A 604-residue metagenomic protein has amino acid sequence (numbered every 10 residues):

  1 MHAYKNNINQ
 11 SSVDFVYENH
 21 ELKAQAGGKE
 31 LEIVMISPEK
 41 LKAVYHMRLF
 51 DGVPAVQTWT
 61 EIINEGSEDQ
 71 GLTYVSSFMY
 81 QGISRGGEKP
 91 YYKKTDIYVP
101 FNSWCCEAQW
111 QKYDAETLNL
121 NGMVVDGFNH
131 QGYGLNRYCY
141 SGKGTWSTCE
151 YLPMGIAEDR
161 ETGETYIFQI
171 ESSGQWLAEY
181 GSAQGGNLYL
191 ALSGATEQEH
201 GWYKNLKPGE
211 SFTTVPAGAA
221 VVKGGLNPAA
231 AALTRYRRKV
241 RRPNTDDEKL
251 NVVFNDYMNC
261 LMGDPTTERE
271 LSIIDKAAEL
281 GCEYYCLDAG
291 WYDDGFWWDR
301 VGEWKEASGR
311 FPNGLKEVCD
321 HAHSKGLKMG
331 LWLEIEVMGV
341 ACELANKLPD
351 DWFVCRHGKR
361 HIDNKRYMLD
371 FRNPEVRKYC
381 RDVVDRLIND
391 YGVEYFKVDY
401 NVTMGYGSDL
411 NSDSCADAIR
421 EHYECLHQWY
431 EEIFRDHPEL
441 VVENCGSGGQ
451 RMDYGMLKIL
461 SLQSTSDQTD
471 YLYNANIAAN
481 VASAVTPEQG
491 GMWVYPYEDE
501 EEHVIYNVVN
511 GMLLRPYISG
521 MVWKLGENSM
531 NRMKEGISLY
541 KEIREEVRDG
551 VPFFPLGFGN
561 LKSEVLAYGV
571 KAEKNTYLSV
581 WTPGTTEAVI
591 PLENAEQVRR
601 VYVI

Functional and structural regions predicted by a protein language model:
M1-A183, H200: Polysaccharide-binding surfaces and accessory modules of carbohydrate-active proteins
H2-A3, Q10, K204-K223: Short Pro-Gly-centered flexible turn/kink motifs
T60, G209, F254, Y285 (+6 more regions): Conserved, mostly hydrophobic/aromatic
T60-I62, A289, D293, A307 (+2 more regions): Active-site and adjacent substrate-binding regions of carbohydrate-active enzymes
N102-C105, R242, A307-L315, K347-R366 (+2 more regions): Acidic, His- and aromatic-enriched active-site or binding-groove loops in soluble protein domains that engage sugars
L188-Q198: Short, structured beta-strand/loop micro-motifs enriched in basic residues and often containing a Trp
D247-D382, Y395, G405-G407: Aromatic-lined carbohydrate-binding/catalytic grooves of carbohydrate-active enzymes
L426-I604: Active-site-proximal substrate-binding groove within the catalytic cores of carbohydrate-active enzymes
